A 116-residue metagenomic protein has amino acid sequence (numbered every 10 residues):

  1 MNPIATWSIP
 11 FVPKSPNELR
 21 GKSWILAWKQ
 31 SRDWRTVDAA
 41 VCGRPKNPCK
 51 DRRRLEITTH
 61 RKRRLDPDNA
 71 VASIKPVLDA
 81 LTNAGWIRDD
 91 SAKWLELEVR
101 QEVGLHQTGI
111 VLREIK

Functional and structural regions predicted by a protein language model:
M1-K116: Catalytic phosphate/metal-binding cores of nucleic-acid and nucleotide-processing enzymes, i.e., regions that mediate
